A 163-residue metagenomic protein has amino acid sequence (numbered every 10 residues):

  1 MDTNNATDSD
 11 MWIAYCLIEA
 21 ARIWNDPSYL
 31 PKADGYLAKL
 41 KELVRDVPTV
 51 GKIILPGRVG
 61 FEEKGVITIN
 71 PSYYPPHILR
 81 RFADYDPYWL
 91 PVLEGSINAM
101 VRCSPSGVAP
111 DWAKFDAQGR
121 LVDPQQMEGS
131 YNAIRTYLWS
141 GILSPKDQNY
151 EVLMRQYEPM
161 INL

Functional and structural regions predicted by a protein language model:
M1-I23: Long, hydrophobic/aromatic-enriched structural stretches that serve as scaffold segments
T7-D8, P27-L163: Extended ligand-binding clefts on enzyme/binding-domain cores
